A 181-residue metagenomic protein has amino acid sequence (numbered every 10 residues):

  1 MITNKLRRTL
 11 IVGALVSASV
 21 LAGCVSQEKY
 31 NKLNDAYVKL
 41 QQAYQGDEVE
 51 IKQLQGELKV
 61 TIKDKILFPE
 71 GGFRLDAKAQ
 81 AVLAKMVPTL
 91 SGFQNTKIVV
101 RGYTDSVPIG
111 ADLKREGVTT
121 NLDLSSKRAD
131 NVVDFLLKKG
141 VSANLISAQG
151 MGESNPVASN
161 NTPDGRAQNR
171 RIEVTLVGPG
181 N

Functional and structural regions predicted by a protein language model:
M1-A14: Bacterial N-terminal signal peptides that target proteins for export
V20-G23: C-terminal motif of bacterial Sec signal peptides marking the signal peptidase cleavage site
V25-E28: Bacterial signal peptide processing site
K39-G46, G71-G102, S106-P108, V133-L137 (+1 more regions): Periplasmic peptidoglycan-binding/anchoring modules of Gram-negative envelope and division proteins
Y44-D47, Q55-E57, K63, K85 (+3 more regions): Extracytoplasmic
Q55-A84, T104-N121: Short, solvent-exposed beta-strand/turn patches at coil↔beta or beta↔helix junctions that act as interaction loops
F73, Y103-N181: Periplasmic OmpA-like peptidoglycan-binding domain that tethers envelope proteins to the cell wall
